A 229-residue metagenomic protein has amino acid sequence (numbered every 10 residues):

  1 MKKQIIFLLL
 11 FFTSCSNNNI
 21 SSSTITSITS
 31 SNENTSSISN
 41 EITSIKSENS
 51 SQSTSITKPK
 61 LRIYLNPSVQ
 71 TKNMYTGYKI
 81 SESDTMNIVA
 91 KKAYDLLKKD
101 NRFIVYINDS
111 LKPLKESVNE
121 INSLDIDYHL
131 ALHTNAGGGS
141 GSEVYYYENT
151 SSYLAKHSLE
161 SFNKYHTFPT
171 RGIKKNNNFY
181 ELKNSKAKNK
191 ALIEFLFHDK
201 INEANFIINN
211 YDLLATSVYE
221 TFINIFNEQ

Functional and structural regions predicted by a protein language model:
K2-L8: Sec-dependent signal peptide recognition, specifically the positively charged N-region followed immediately by
T13-S14: C-terminal motif of bacterial Sec signal peptides marking the signal peptidase cleavage site
N19-R62: N-terminal, intrinsically disordered, polar/charged segments of Gram-positive cell-envelope systems that serve as
I45-V118, L124: Active-site histidine-acidic residue metal-binding/catalytic motifs, centered on HxH/HExxH-like signatures
R62-N66, I104-N108, D127-H133, E143-Y145 (+2 more regions): Structural recognition of the beta-strand scaffold that forms the well-ordered cores of secreted hydrolase catalytic
Y64, H129-G138, N177-Q229: Active-site-adjacent mobile loop/cap segments within catalytic or ligand-binding domains
V69-K72, S110-K115, T134-G139, N149-S152 (+3 more regions): Solvent-exposed loop/turn segments at secondary-structure junctions within structured extracellular/periplasmic domains
N73-S81, N135-H157, S161-F162: A short, glycine/acidic-enriched catalytic loop
